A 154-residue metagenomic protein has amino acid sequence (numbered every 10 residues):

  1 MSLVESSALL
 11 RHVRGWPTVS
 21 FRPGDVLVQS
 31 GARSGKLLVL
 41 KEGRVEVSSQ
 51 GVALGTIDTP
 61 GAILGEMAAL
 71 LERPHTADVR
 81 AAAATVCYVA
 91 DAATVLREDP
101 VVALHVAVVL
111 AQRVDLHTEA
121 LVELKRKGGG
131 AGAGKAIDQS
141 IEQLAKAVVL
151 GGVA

Functional and structural regions predicted by a protein language model:
M1-D25, E98, V102: Cyclic nucleotide-binding regulatory module and flanking cytosolic helices
V13-R14, G31-S34, G51: Short, small/polar residue-rich loop motifs at catalytic or cofactor-binding pockets
R14, T56-D115: Cyclic-nucleotide recognition modules
P17-A32, I57-P60: Conserved short histidine dyad/triad with adjacent acidic residue
G24, G35-G51, P60-A62: Glycine- and acidic-residue-biased ligand/ion/polar-headgroup-sensing regions
V28-Q29, K36-L37, D78-R80: Replace "in large, NTP-powered and nucleic-acid-processing enzymes" with "in large, NTP-powered factors and other
A82, V108-A154: Polybasic "coupling" helices that flank or enter modular domains
